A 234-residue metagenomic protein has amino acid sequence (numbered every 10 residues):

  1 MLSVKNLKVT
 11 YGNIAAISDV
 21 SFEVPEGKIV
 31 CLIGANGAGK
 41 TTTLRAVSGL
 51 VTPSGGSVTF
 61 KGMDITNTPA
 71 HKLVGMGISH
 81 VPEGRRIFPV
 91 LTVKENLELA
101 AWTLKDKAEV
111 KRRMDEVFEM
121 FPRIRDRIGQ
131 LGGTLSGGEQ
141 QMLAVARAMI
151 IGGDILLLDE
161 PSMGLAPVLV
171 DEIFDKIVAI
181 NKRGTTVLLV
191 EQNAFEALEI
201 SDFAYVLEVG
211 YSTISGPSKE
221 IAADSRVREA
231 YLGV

Functional and structural regions predicted by a protein language model:
M1-V234: Glycine-rich phosphate-binding loops of nucleotide-dependent enzymes
